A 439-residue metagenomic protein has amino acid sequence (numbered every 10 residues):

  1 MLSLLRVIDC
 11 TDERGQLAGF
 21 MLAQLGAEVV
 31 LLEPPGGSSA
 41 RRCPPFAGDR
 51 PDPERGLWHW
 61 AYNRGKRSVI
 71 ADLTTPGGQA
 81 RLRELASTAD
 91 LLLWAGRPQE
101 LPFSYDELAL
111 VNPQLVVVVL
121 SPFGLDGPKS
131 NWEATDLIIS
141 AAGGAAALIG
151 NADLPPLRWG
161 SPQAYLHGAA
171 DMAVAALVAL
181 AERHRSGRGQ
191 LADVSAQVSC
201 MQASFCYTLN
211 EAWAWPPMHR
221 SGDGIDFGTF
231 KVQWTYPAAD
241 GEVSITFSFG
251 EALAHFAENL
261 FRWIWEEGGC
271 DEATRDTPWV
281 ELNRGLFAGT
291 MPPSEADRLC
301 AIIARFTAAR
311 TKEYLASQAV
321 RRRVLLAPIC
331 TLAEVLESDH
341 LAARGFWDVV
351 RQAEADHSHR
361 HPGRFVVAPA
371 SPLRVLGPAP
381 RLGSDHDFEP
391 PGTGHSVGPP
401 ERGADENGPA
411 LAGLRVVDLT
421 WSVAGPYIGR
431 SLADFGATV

Functional and structural regions predicted by a protein language model:
M1-R188, E313, R381, D385-V439: N-terminal helix-loop segment corresponding to the beta1-alpha1 unit of nucleotide/adenylate-binding folds
M1-R6, P237, E281-L282, A301 (+4 more regions): Terminal low-complexity tails and localization/encapsulation signals of metabolic enzymes
E28-V29, V320-E334, V439: Short, well-structured beta-strand/strand-turn elements
G36, P122-G124, A196-Q202, D240-E242 (+2 more regions): Glycine-rich beta-alpha junction loops
I138, G160-L177, A196-C206, K231 (+1 more regions): Mid-domain beta-loop-alpha active-site segment that forms a flexible, acidic cofactor/metal-binding surface
A169-G189, A203-W215, N259-R275: Oxidoreductase and adenylate-handling cofactor-binding alpha/beta cores
L180-G224, F230-Q233, S248, L315 (+1 more regions): Substrate-binding/catalytic subdomain of NAD(P)-dependent oxidoreductase enzymes
Q233, P237-R322, L326: Aromatic-enriched alpha-helical interface/lid elements that frame and gate functional surfaces
